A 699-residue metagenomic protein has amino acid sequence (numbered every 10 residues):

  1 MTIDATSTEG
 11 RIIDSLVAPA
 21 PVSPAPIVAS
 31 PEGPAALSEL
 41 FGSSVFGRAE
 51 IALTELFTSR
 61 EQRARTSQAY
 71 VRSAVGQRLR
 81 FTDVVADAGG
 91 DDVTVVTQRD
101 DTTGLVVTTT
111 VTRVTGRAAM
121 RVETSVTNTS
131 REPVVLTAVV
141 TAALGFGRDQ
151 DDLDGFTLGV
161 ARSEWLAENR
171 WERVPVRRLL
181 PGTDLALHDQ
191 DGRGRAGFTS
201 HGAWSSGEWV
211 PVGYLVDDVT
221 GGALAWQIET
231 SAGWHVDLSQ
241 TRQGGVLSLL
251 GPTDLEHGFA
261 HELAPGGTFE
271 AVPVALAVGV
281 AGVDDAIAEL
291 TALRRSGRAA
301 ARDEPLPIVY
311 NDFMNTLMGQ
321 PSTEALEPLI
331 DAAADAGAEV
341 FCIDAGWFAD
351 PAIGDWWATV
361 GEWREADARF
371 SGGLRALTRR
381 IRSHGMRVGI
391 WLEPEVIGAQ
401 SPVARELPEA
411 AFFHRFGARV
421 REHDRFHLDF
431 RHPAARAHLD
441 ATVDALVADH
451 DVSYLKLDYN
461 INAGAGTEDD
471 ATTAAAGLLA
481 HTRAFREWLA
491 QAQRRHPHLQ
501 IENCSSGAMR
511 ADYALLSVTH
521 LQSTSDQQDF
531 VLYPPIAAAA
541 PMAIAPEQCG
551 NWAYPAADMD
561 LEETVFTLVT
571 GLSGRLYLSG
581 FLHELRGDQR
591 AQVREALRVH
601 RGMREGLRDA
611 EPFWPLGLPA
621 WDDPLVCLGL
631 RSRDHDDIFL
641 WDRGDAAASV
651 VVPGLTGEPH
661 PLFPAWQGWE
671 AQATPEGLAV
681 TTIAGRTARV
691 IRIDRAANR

Functional and structural regions predicted by a protein language model:
T2-Q240, A665-A671: Polysaccharide-binding surfaces and accessory modules of carbohydrate-active proteins
M120-N128, I501, H635-R643: Short, well-ordered beta-strand segments enriched in hydrophobic/aromatic residues
T124, G266, Y310, F341 (+6 more regions): Conserved, mostly hydrophobic/aromatic
W209-V212, T220, P619-G657, R689-R692: Carbohydrate-binding surface patches
H261-V280, R686-I693: Short Pro-Gly-centered flexible turn/kink motifs
D303-A441, Y454: Aromatic-lined carbohydrate-binding/catalytic grooves of carbohydrate-active enzymes
S371-G373, R405-V565, S573-R575, S579-G580 (+2 more regions): Active-site neighborhood of glycoside hydrolase catalytic domains
D429-F430, G644-R699: C-terminal beta-sandwich/jelly-roll accessory domains of carbohydrate-active enzymes
